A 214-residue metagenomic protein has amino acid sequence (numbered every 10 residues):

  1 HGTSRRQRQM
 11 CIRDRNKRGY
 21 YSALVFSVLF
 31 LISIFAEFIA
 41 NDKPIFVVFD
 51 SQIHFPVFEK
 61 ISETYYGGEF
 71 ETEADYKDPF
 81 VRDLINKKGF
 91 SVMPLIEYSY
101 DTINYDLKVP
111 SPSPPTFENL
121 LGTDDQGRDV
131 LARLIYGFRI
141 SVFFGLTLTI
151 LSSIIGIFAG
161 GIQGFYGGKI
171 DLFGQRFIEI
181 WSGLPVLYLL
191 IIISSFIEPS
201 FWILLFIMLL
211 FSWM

Functional and structural regions predicted by a protein language model:
H1-R8, I12: Single conserved hydrophobic/aromatic residue that forms the stacking wall/gate of nucleotide- or nucleobase-binding
R13-K17, Y166-K169: Juxtamembrane loop-transmembrane helix junctions in multi-pass integral membrane proteins, especially the extracellular
D14, I32, D50, F58 (+6 more regions): Membrane-interacting alpha-helical segments
D14-S27, V142-L146: Membrane-interface helix starts
Y21-F46, T64-V81, D101, G137 (+2 more regions): Membrane-water interface segments at the C-terminal ends of transmembrane alpha-helices in multi-pass inner-membrane
I32-L120: Hydrophobic alpha-helical transmembrane segments of membrane transport/permease proteins and related membrane-embedded
I103-S113, Y136-T147: Short, surface-exposed, low-complexity cationic segments
E118-D124, R128-V130, S141-T147, L151-M214: Generic hydrophobic transmembrane alpha-helix motif, especially the helices
